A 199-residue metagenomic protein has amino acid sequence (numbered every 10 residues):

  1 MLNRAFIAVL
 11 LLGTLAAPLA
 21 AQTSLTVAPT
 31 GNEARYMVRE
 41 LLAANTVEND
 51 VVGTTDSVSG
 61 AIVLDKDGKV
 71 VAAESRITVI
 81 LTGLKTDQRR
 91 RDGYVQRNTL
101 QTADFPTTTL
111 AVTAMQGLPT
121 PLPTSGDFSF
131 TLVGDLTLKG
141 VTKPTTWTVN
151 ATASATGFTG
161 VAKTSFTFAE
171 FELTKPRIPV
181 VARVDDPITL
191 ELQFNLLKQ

Functional and structural regions predicted by a protein language model:
M1-N3: N-terminal secretory signal peptides that target proteins for export/translocation
A5-A17: Bacterial N-terminal signal peptides
A21-Q199: Low-complexity, acidic/polar, glycine-enriched regions of mature
